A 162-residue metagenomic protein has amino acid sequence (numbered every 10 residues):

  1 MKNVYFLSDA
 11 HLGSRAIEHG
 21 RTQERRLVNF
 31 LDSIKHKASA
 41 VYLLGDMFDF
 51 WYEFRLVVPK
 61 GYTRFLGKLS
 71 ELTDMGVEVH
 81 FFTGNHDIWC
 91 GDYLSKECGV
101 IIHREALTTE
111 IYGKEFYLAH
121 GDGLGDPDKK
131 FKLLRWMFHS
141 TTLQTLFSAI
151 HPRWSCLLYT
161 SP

Functional and structural regions predicted by a protein language model:
K2-N3, L7, L12-I111: Core catalytic region of metal-dependent phosphoesterases/phosphodiesterases, especially metallo-beta-lactamase-like
F6, E115-A119, G125-D126: Short hydrophobic-aromatic micro-motifs
I17, R25-V28, G121-R153: Binuclear metal-dependent hydrolase catalytic cores centered on His/Asp/Glu-rich metal-binding motifs
Y159-P162: Conserved small/polar residues in nucleotide/adenosyl-binding loops
